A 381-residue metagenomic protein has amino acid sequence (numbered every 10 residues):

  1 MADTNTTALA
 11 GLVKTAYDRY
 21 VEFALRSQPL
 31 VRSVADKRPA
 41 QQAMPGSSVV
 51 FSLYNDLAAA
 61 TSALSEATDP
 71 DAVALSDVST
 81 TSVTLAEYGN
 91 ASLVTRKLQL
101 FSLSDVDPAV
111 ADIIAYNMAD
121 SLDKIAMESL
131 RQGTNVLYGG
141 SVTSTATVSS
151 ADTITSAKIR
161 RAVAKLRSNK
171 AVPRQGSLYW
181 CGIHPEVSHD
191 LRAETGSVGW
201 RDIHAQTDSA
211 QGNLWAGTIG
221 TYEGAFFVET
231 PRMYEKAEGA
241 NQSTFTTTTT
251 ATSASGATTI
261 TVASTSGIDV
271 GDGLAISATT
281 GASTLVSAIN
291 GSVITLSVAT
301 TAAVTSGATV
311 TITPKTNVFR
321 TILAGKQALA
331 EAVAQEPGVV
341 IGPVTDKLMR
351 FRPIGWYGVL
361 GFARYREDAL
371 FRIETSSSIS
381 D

Functional and structural regions predicted by a protein language model:
M1-T84, L370: N-terminal "assembly arms/tails" that initiate or stabilize quaternary assembly in self-assembling proteins
F51, D77-S141, A171-V187, F227 (+1 more regions): Long, contiguous amphipathic alpha-helices that act as assembly "spine/axial" helices in icosahedral shell and virion
A59-S62, S102, D190-A193, W200 (+2 more regions): Short helix/loop capping segments that flank catalytic or ligand/cofactor-binding pockets
E128, Q132, T145-T155, Y234-T309: Autoprocessing Asn-cyclization modules and mimics
V136-E223: Extended, solvent-exposed, turn-rich assembly/linker loops in the middle of proteins
A216-N241, R320, A334, G338: Long, compositionally biased low-complexity segments
S243-T252, I322-L323, V339, P343: Disulfide-bonded cysteine-rich modules in secreted/extracellular proteins, activating on the conserved Cys frameworks
G338-D381: Extended, compositionally biased alpha-helical segments that mediate assembly or anchoring
